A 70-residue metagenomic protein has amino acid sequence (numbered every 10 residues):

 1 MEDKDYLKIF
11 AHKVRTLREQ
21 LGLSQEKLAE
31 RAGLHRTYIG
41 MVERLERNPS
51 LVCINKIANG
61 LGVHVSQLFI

Functional and structural regions predicted by a protein language model:
M1-I9: A detector for short, charged/polar N-terminal pre-domain segments
H12-E30: Short basic helix-loop element that most often maps to the first helix and adjoining turn of HTH DNA-binding modules
V14, L28-A29, I39-V42, L68: Conserved hydrophobic/aromatic packing and binding residues within compact polymer-binding modules
E26, T37, N55: Residues within helix-turn-helix
G33-P49: Recognition helix of helix-turn-helix/homeodomain-like DNA-binding domains that insert into the DNA major groove
E46-A58: Short, basic-rich loop-to-helix N-cap that marks the start of a DNA-contacting helix
L51, G62-I70: Short C-terminal boundary/hinge segments that cap the last helix of small helical domains
